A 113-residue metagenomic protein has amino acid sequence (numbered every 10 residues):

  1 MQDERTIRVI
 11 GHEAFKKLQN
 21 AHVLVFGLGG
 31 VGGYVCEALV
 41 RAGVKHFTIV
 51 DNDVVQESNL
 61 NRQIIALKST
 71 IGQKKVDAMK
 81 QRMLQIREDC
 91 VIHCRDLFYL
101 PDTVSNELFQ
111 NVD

Functional and structural regions predicted by a protein language model:
M1-V23: N-terminal charged helix/coil linker that caps or initiates catalytic domains
H22, K45-H46, V91: Residues at the starts of beta-strands that form the adenosine-phosphate
V25-G27, V50: Conserved N-terminal Rossmann-fold NAD(P)-binding element of oxidoreductases
V31-G32: Hydrophobic/small residue at the entry helix of a nucleotide-binding pocket
L39: Aromatic pocket-lining residues of Rossmann-like dinucleotide-binding sites
V44, I49-R87: Glycine-rich phosphate-binding loop and adjoining beta1-alpha1-beta2 segment of Rossmann-like nucleotide-binding folds
G72-V112: A structured beta-alpha segment of the ubiquitous adenosine-cofactor-binding alpha/beta core
